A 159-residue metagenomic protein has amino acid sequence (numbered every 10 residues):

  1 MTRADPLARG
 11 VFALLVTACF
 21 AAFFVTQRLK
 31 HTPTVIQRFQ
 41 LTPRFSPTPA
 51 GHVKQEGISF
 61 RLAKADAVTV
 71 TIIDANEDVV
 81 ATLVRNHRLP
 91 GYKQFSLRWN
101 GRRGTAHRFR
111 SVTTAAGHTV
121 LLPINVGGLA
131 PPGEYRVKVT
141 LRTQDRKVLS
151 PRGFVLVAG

Functional and structural regions predicted by a protein language model:
A4-L15, C19-K54, A158-G159: Short, compositionally biased P/S/T/A/G/V-rich stretches that sit at domain boundaries
F23, F60, K147-G159: Short beta-strand elements
Q40-I73, S96-R98: Contiguous beta-strand segments within globular domains
A65, Y92-Q94, P132-R136: Extracellular Ig-like/FN3 beta-sandwich strand-entry sites
D74-V79, A116, Y135: Short, glycine-anchored, charge-dense loop/turn motifs used at functional sites
N76-V84, V148-L149: Surface-exposed loop/edge segments in extracytoplasmic proteins
V80-A130: Glycine-centered tight-turn motifs at strand-turn-strand junctions
V139-L141: Conserved structural position at the C-terminal beta-strand of extracellular beta-sandwich adhesion modules
